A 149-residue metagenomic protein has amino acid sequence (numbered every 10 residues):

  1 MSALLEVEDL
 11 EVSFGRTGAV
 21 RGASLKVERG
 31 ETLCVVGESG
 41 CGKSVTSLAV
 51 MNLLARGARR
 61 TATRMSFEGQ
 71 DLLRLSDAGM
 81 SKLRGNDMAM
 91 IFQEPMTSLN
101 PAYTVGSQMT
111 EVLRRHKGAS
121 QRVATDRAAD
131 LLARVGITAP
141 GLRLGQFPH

Functional and structural regions predicted by a protein language model:
M1-H149: ABC transporter nucleotide-binding domains
